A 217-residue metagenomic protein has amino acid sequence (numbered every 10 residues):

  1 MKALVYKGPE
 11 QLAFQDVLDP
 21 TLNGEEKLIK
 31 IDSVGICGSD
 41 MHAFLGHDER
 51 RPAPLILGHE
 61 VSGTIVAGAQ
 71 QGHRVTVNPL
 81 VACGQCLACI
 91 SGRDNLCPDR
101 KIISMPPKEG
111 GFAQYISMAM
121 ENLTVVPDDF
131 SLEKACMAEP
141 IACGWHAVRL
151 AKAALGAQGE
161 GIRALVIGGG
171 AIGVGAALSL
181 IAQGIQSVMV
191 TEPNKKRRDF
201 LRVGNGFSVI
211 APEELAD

Functional and structural regions predicted by a protein language model:
M1, H73, G161-I162: Nucleotide donor/acceptor-binding cores
G8-E10, N23: Residue-level recognition of beta-strand termini and adjacent short loop/turns
L18-V34, H47-L87, P127-D129: Glycine-rich beta-strand-centered segment in the early N-terminal region that forms part of a ligand/cofactor-binding
S39-L45: Cytochrome P450 core scaffold surrounding the K-helix E-X-X-R motif and the conserved "meander" helix-loop region
E60, H73-R74, A88, D94 (+3 more regions): Residue-level marker of beta-strand positions
C83-A164: NAD(P)H dinucleotide-binding glycine-rich loop of Rossmann-like/cofactor-binding domains, especially the beta1-alpha1
S131-E214: Mid-domain Rossmann-like dinucleotide-binding core that forms the NAD(H)/NADP(H) cofactor-binding site
